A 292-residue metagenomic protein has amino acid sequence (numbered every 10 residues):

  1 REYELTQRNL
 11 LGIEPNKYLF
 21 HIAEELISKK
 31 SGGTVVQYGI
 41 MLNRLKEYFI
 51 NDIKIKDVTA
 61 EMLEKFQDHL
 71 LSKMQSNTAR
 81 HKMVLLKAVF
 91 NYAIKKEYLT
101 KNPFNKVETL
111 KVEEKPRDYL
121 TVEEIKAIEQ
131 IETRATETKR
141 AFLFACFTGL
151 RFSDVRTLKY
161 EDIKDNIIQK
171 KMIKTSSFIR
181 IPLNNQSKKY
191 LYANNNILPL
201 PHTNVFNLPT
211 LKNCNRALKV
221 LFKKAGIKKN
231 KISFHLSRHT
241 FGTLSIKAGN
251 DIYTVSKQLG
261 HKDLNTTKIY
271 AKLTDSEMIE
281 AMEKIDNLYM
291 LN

Functional and structural regions predicted by a protein language model:
R1-K54: N-terminal DNA-binding module of tyrosine recombinases/phage integrases
R44-E47, I53-E64, S72-N105, R151-S153 (+1 more regions): N-terminal DNA-binding recognition helix of tyrosine site-specific recombinases/integrases
S76, R80-K82, K95, L99-K101 (+2 more regions): Basic, Lys/Arg- and aromatic-enriched nucleic-acid-binding interface segment
K106, D118, V122, T148 (+1 more regions): Conserved tyrosine-mediated DNA breakage-rejoining catalytic core shared by Y-recombinases
D162-D165, K231, N250-I269, E280: Short, polar N-cap/turn motifs at the start of nucleic acid-interacting alpha helices
M172-S176, L211, L259, D263-K284: Catalytic-site neighborhood detector that most strongly recognizes the C-terminal catalytic loop/helix of tyrosine
I173-A193, L198-V220: C-terminal catalytic core of Y-nucleophile DNA break-rejoin enzymes
N196-I197, D286-N292: C-terminal secondary-structure termini that scaffold catalytic or DNA-interacting sites
